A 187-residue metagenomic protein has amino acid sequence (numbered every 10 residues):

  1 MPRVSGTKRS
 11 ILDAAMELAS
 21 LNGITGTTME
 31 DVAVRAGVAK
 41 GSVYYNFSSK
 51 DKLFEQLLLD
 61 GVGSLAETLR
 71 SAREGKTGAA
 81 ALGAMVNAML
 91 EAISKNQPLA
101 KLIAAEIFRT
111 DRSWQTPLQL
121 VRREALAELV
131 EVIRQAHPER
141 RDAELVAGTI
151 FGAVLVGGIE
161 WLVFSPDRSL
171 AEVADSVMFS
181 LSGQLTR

Functional and structural regions predicted by a protein language model:
M1-N22, G26-V38, D51-E55, G63: Basic, helix-initiating cap at the start of DNA-binding domains
K8-R9, M29, D51, E55 (+7 more regions): Short, structured helix-loop boundary elements
L21-I24, Y45, P138, S165: Helix-turn-helix/winged-helix DNA-binding modules
G37-F47: Short hydrophobic/aromatic patch on the recognition helix
Q56, R70-K95, V146-I150: Hydrophobic alpha-helical connector segments
G63-A66, A92, R112-H137, E144-G148 (+1 more regions): Amphipathic alpha-helical packing segments from all-alpha helical-bundle domains
I93-T116, E160-V163: Amphipathic alpha-helical segments used for helix-helix packing
